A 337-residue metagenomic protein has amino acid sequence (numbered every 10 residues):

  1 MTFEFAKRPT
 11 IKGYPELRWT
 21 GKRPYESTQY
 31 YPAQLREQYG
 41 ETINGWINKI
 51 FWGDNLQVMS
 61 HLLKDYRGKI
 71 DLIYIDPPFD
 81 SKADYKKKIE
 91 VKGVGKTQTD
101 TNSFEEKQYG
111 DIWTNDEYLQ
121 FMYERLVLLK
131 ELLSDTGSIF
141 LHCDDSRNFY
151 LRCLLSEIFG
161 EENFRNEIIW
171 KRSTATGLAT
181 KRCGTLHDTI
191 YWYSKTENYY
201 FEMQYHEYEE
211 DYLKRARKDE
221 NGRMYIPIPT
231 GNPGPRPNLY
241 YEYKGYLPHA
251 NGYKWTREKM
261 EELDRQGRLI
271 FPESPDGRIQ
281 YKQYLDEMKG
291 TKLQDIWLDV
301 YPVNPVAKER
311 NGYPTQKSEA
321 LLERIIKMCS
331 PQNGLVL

Functional and structural regions predicted by a protein language model:
M1-L337: Core catalytic lobe of class I
